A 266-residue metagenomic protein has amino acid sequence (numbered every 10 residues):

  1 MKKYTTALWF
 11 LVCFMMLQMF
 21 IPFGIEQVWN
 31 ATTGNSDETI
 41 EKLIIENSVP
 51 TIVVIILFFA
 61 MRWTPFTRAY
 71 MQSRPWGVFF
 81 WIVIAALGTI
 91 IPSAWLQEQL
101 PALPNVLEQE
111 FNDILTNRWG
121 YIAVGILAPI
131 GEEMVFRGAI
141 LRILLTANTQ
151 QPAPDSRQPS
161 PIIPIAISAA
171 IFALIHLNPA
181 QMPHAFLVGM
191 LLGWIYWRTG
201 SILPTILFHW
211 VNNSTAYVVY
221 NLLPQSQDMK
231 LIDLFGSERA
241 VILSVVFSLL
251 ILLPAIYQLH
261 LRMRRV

Functional and structural regions predicted by a protein language model:
M1-C13, A240-I242: N-terminal membrane topogenic signal
V12-R62, F80-W81, L243-S244: Alpha-helical transmembrane segments in multi-pass membrane proteins
C13, L127, I167-I171, L207 (+1 more regions): Hydrophobic residues within alpha-helical transmembrane segments of multi-pass solute transporters/permease subunits
M15, M19-Q27, Q181-F235: Functionally important transmembrane alpha-helices
A31-T32, D37-K42, T64-M134, L141-N148 (+1 more regions): Juxtamembrane helix-loop-helix connectors linking adjacent transmembrane helices in multi-pass membrane enzymes
L57-F66, I195-T199, L253-M263: Structural signal for the C-terminal ends of transmembrane alpha-helices and the immediately following loop
G131-I167, W194-S201: Membrane-interface helix/loop boundary segments of multi-pass membrane proteins
W210-V266: C-terminal membrane module of polytopic membrane proteins
